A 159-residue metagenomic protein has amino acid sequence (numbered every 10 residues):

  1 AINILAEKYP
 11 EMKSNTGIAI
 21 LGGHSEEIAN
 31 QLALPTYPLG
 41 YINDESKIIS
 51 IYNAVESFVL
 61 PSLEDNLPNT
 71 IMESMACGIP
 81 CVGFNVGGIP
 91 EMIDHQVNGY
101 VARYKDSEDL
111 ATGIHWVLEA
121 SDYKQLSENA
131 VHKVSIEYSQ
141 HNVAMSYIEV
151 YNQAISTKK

Functional and structural regions predicted by a protein language model:
K13-T16, G22, E26-S46: Nucleotide-activated donor-binding/catalytic signature segment of Leloir-type glycosyltransferases, i.e., the conserved
I49, P68, M72-A76, P90-E91: Short alpha-helical segment that forms part of, or immediately flanks, the ligand-binding pocket in carbohydrate-active
S50-V55: Short alpha-helical donor nucleotide-sugar binding micro-motif in glycosyltransferases
L63: Aromatic "clamp/platform" in nucleotide-sugar-dependent glycosyltransferases that forms part of the donor/acceptor
M72, V86-Q96, Y100-V101: Short acidic/histidine- and often glycine-rich active-site loop of Leloir-type glycosyltransferases that engages
P80-G83: Short hydrophobic beta-strand element within catalytic cores of glycosyltransferases and related nucleotide-activated
H95-Q96, Y100-S107, W116-S121: Conserved acidic donor-binding segment of nucleotide-sugar-dependent glycosyltransferases
D122-E137, S146-E149: A short, well-ordered alpha-helix in the C-terminal region of glycosyltransferases
